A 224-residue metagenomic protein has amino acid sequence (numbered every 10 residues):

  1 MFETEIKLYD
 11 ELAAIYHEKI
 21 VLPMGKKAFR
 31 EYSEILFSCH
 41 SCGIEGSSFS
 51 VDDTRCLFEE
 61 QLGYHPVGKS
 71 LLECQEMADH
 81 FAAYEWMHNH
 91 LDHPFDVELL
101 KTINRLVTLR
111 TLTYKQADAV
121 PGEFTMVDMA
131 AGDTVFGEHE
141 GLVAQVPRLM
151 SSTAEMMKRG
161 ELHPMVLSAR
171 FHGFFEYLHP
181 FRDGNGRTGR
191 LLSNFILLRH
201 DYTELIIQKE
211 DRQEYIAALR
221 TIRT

Functional and structural regions predicted by a protein language model:
M1-T224: FIC/Doc superfamily catalytic core
